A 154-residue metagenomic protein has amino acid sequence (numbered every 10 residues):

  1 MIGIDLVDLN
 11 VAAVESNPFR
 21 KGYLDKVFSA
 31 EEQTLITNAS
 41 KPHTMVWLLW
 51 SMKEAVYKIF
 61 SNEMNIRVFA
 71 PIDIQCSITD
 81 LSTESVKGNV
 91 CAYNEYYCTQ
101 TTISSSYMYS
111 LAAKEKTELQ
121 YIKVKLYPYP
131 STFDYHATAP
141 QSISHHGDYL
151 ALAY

Functional and structural regions predicted by a protein language model:
M1-Y154: Core catalytic alpha/beta fold that binds nucleotide/phospho-ligands
